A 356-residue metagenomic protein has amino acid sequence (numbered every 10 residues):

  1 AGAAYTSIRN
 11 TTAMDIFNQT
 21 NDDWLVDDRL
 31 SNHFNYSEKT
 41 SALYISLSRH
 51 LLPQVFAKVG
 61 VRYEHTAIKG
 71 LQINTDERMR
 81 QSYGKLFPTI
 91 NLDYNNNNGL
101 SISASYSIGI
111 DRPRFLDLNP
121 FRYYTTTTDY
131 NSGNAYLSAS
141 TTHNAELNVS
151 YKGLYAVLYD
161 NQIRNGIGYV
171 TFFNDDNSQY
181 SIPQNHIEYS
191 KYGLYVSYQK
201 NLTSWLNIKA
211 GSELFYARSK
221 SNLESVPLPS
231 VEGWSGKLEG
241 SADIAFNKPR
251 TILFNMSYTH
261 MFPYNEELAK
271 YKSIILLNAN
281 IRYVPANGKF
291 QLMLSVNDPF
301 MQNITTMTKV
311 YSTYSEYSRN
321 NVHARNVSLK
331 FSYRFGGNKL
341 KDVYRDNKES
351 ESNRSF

Functional and structural regions predicted by a protein language model:
A1-L71, N95, G99, L154-A156 (+2 more regions): Face-selective signature of the C-terminal outer-membrane beta-barrel domain
A3-R9, Y63-K69, Y106-R112, R122 (+8 more regions): Transmembrane beta-strands of outer-membrane beta-barrel pores
T11-T20, W24, K69-D76, F115-R122 (+7 more regions): Outer-membrane beta-barrel translocator domains and adjoining extracellular loop/strand segments of Gram-negative
N32-Y36, Q81, I110-R164, S181-G193 (+2 more regions): Outer-membrane beta-barrel signature, preferentially recognizing the C-terminal barrel domain of Gram-negative
K39-I45, L86-L92, I102, H143-L147 (+5 more regions): Hydrophobic, lipid-facing positions within transmembrane beta-strands of outer-membrane proteins
Q54-A57, G99-I102, G153-L158, S204-A210 (+4 more regions): Repeated loop/turn-to-beta-strand initiation elements of outer-membrane beta-barrel proteins
N185-H260: Gram-negative outer-membrane beta-barrel transporters
V231-F356: Conserved C-terminal beta-signal and adjacent last beta-strands/turns of outer-membrane beta-barrel proteins
